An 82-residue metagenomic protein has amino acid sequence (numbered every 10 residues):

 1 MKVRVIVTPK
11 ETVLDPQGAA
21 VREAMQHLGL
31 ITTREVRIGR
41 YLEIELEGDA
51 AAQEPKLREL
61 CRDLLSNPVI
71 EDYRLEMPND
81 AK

Functional and structural regions predicted by a protein language model:
M1-E11, R40-I44: Short glycine-/aliphatic-rich beta-strand segments at the starts of folded cytosolic domains
K2, E35, D72-R74: Residues at or immediately flanking beta-strands
V3, K10, A19, N67-I70: Predominantly single-stranded RNA-binding modules in RNA-associated proteins
T12-L30: Short amphipathic alpha-helix segments
L28-I38: A short, structured beta-strand/loop element
R37-R58: Short, intrinsically disordered low-complexity segments
A51-K82: C-terminal structural segments of small proteins and small subunits
